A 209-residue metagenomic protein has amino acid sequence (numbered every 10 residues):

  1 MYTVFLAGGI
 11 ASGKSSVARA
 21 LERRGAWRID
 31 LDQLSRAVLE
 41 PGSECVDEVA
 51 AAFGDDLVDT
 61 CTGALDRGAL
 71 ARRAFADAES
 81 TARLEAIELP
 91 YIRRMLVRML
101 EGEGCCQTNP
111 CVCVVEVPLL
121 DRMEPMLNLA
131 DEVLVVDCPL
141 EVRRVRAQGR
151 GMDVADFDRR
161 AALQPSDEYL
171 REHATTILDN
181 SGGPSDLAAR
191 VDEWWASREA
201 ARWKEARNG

Functional and structural regions predicted by a protein language model:
M1-L65, D192, A196-G209: Glycine-rich phosphate-binding loop of ATP-dependent small-molecule kinases
A20, R24, V46-A50, R93 (+3 more regions): An amphipathic alpha-helix signature
R24, F53, L129-A130, E172-A174: Short, structured coil segments at secondary-structure junctions
R28, A130-V135, I177-L178: Short, well-ordered beta-strand core segments
D32, L84, V114, L178 (+1 more regions): Residue-level signal for inorganic ion chemistry
R36-C111: ATP-dependent small-molecule kinase phosphotransfer cores that center on conserved nucleotide phosphate-binding segments
M95-L96, R122-N128, V145, G149-G209: Small-molecule kinase domains that catalyze NTP-dependent phosphoryl transfer to phosphate-bearing small molecules
V97-N109, C113-G149: ATP-dependent NMP and nucleoside kinases share a basic, alpha-helical "lid"
